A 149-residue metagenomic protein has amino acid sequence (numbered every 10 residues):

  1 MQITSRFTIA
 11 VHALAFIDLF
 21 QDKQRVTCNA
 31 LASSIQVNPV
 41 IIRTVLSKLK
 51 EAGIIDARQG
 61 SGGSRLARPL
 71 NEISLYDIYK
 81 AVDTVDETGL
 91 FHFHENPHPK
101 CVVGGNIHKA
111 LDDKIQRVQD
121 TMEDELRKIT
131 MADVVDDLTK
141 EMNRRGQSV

Functional and structural regions predicted by a protein language model:
M1-L14: Short alpha-helical segments that sit at the start of domains
A13-D22: Short amphipathic alpha-helical interface segments
V26-I35: A short alpha-helical element within helix-turn-helix/winged-helix DNA-binding domains across DNA-binding proteins
N38-I41: Short coil turns linking two alpha-helices in DNA-binding domains
V45-K50: Basic amphipathic alpha-helical segments that dock to polyanions
A52-S61, R65-A67: Beta-hairpin "wing" of winged helix-turn-helix
L70-N96, I115: Conserved segment of winged-helix/HTH DNA-binding domains
H92-V149: C-terminal regulatory/oligomerization modules of transcriptional regulators
